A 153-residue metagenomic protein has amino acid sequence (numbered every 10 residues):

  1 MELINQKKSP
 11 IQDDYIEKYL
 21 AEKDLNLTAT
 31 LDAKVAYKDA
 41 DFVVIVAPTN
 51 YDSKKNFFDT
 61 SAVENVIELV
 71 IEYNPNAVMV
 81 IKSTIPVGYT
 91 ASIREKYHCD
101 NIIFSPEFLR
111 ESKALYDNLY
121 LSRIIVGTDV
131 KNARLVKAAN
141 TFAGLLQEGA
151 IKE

Functional and structural regions predicted by a protein language model:
M1-E153: Structural/interface elements that position substrates and couple domains in central-metabolism enzymes
